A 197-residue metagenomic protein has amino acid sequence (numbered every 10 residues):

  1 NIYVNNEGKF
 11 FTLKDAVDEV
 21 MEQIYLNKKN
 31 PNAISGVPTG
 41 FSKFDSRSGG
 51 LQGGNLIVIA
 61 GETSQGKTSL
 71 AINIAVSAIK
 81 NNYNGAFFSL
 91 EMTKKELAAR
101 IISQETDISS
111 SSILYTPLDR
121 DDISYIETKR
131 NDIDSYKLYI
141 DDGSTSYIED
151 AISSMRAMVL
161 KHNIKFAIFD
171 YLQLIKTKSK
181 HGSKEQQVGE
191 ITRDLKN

Functional and structural regions predicted by a protein language model:
N1-G53, I108, I123-S124, T128-I140 (+2 more regions): Core recognition of P-loop NTPase motor domains used across DNA-transaction enzymes
S46, S77-N163, T177-K180: Cytosolic-facing regulatory segments adjacent to core modules
I57-V58, A86: Short hydrophobic/aromatic beta-strand immediately N-terminal to the Walker A/P-loop
G61: The Walker A (P-loop) glycine that initiates the GxxxxGKT/S ATP-binding motif of P-loop NTPases
S64: Walker A (P-loop) phosphate-binding loop of P-loop NTPases
K67: Conserved lysine of the Walker
Q187-N197: Substrate-engagement module of ASCE P-loop NTPases
